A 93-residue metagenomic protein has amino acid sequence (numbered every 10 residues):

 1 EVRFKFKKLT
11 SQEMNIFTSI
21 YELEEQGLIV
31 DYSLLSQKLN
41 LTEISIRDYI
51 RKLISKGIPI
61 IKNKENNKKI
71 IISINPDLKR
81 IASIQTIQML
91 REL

Functional and structural regions predicted by a protein language model:
E1, I84-L93: Long, low-complexity, charge-rich intrinsically disordered regions
E1-S19: Short alpha-helical segments that sit at the start of domains
K8, Q26-G27: Helix-turn-helix/winged-helix DNA-binding modules
T10, K64-I87: Short, cationic-aromatic polyanion-contact patches
S11-N15, V30, S45-D48: Short, well-structured alpha-helical interface segments that form or flank functional binding sites
I20-E24: Short helix-to-turn junction characteristic of helix-turn-helix DNA-binding domains, especially the helix
L28-N40: A short alpha-helical element within helix-turn-helix/winged-helix DNA-binding domains across DNA-binding proteins
L39-K56, I60-I61: Short amphipathic alpha-helical interaction segments
